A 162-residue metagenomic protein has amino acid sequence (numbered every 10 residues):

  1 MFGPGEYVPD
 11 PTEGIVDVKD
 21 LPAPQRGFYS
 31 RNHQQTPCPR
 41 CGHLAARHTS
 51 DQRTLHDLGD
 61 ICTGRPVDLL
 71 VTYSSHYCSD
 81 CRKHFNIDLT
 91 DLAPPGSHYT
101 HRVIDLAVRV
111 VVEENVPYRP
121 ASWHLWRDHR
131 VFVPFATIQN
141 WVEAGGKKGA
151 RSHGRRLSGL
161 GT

Functional and structural regions predicted by a protein language model:
M1-T90: Short, conserved DNA-binding cores of transcription-related domains
I61-G161: Short, positively charged, Gly/Tyr-enriched micro-motifs that form contact patches at catalytic or ligand/partner
